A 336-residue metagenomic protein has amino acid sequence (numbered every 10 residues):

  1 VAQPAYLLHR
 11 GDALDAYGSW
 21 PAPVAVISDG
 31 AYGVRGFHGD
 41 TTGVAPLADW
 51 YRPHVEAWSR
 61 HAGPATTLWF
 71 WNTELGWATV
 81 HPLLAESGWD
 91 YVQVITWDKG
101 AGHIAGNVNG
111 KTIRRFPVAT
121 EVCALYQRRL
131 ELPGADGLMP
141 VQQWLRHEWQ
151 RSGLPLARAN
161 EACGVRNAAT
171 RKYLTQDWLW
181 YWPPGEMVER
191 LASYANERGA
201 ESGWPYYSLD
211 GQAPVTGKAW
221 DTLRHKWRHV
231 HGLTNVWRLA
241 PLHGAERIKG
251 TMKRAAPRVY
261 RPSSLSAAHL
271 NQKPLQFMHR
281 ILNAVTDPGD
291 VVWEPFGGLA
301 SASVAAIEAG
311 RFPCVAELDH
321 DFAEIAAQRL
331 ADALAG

Functional and structural regions predicted by a protein language model:
A2-A316, H320-A323: Core catalytic lobe of class I
F322, A331-G336: Conserved phosphoryl-transfer catalytic core
A326-A327: Conserved SAM-binding loop
